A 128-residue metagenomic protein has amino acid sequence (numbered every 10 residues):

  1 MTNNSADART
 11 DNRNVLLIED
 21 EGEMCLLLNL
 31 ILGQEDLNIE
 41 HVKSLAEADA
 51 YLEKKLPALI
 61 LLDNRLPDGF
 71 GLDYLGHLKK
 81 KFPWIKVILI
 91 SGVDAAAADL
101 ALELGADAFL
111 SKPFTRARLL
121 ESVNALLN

Functional and structural regions predicted by a protein language model:
M1-L16, A117-N128: Non-catalytic signal-transmission and effector/linker regions of two-component phosphorelay proteins
E19: Conserved acidic carboxylate
G22-E40: Two-component/phosphorelay signaling modules centered on CheY-like receiver
H41-L59: Acidic, metal-coordinating helix/loop segments flanking the phosphotransfer/catalytic sites of two-component signaling
S44, F70-D73: Acidic catalytic/metal-coordinating carboxylates
D63: Active-site residues of response regulator receiver
D73, V93-L110, E121: Alpha4 helix (beta4-alpha4-beta5 surface) of REC/receiver domains from two-component response regulators
